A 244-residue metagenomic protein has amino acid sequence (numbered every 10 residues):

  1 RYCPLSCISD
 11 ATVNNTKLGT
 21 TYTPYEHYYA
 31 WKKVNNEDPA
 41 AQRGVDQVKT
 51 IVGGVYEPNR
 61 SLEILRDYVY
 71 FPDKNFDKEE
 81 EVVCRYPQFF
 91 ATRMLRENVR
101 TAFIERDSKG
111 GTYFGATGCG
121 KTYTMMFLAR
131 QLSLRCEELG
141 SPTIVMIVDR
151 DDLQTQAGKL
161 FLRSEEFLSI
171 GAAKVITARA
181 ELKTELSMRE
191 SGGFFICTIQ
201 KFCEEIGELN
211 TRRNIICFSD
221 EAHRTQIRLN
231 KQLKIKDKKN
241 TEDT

Functional and structural regions predicted by a protein language model:
R1-T143, D152, Q156-L168, E190 (+3 more regions): ATP-dependent helicase/translocase motor core
T12, V148, S219: Short beta-strand/turn micro-motifs composed of small residues that flank or help shape donor/cofactor-binding pockets
P142-V145, I206-G207, D243-T244: Short beta-alpha connecting loops at secondary-structure transitions that line or flank enzyme active sites
M146, F195-C197, C217: Hydrophobic positions in the central parallel beta-sheet of the AAA+
D151, A173-K183, T198-E204: Conserved helicase motor
L168-T177, T225: Acidic/polar loop patches that form or flank catalytic/metal-binding clefts of enzymes that bind anionic ligands
I176-F195, E208-R212: Conserved motor-coupling elements within RecA-like helicase/translocase cores
N210-T244: SF2 helicase catalytic motif II
